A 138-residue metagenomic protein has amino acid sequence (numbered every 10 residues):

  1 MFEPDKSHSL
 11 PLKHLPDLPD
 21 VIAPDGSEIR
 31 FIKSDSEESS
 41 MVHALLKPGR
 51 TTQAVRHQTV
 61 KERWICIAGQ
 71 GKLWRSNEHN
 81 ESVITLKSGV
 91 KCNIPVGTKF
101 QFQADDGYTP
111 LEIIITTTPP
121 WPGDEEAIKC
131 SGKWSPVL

Functional and structural regions predicted by a protein language model:
M1-S40, T51-A54, I128-L138: A short, N-terminal "cap"/entry segment at the start of jelly-roll beta-barrel domains of the cupin/DSBH fold
F2-K6, Q101-L138: Double-stranded beta-helix
S36-E37, T59, E78, G107-Y108: Short strand-connecting beta-turns/loops that link adjacent beta-strands
V42-V60: Conserved short histidine dyad/triad with adjacent acidic residue
Q53-V55, L73-R75, I94, F100-G107 (+1 more regions): Short beta-strand His + acidic residue motifs that chelate non-heme Fe in jelly-roll/DSBH and cupin folds
T59-K72, S76-N77: Glycine- and acidic-residue-biased ligand/ion/polar-headgroup-sensing regions
K72, N80, P122: Flexible, glycine-rich phosphate/dinucleotide-binding loops and adjacent beta-alpha linkers at cofactor/substrate
E78-G97: Short acidic-glycine-tyrosine-enriched beta hairpin
